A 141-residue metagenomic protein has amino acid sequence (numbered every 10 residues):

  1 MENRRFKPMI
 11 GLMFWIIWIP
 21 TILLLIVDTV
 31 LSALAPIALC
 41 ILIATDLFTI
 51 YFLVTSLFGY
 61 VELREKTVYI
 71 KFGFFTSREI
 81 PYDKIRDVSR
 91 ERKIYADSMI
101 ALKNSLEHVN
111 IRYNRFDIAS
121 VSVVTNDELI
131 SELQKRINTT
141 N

Functional and structural regions predicted by a protein language model:
M1-A33, L106-N110, F116-I118, L129: N-terminal membrane-targeting/pre-transmembrane regions
R4-G11, L53-T55, Y60-E62, F72-F74 (+2 more regions): A generic structural signal for short, solvent-exposed coil/turn residues that cap or connect secondary-structure
M13-F14, V88-R92, D127-N138: Short, surface-exposed linear segments at secondary-structure transitions and domain or protein termini
L25-I26, L42-I43, V54: N-terminal signal-anchor transmembrane alpha helix of single-pass membrane proteins, serving as the membrane-anchoring
A33-A44: Hydrophobic alpha-helical transmembrane segments
T45-Y82, D87: Conserved beta-hairpin
K71-E128: Non-transmembrane, membrane-adjacent beta-strand/coil modules in membrane-associated proteins and peripheral
